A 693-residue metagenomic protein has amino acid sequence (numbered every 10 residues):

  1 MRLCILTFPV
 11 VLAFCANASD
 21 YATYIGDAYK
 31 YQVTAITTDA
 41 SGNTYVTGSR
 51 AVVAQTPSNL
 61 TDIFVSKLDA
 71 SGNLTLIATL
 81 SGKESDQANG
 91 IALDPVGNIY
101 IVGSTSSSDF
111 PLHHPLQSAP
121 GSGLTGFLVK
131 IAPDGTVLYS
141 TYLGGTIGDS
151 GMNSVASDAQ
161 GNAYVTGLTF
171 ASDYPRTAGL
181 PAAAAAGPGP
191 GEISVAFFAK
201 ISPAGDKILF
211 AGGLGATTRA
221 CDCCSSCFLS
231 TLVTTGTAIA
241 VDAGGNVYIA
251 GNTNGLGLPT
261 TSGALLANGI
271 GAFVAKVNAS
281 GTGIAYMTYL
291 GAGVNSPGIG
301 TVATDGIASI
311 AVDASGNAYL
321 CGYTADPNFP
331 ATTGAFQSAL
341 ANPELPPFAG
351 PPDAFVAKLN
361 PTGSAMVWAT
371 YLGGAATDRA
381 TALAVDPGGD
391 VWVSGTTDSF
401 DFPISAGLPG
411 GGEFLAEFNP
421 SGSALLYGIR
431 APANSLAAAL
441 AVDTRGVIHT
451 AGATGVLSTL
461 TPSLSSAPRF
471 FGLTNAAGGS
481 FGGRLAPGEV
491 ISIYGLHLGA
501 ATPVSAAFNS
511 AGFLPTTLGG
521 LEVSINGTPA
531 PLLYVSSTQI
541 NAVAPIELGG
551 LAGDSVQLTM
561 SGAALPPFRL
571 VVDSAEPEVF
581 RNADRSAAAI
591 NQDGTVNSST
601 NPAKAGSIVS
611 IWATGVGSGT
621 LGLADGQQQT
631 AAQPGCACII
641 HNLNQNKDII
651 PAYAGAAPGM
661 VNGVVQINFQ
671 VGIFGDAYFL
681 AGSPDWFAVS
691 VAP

Functional and structural regions predicted by a protein language model:
C4-A13: Bacterial N-terminal signal peptides
F8, S225-T231, I640-N642: Extracellular/secretory pathway and lumenal proteins
C15-S466: A sequence-level/structural motif corresponding to short, flexible coil/turn segments enriched in small polar residues
A238, S309, C321, R379 (+2 more regions): A sequence-level detector for low-complexity, Ser/Thr- and acidic-rich stretches
